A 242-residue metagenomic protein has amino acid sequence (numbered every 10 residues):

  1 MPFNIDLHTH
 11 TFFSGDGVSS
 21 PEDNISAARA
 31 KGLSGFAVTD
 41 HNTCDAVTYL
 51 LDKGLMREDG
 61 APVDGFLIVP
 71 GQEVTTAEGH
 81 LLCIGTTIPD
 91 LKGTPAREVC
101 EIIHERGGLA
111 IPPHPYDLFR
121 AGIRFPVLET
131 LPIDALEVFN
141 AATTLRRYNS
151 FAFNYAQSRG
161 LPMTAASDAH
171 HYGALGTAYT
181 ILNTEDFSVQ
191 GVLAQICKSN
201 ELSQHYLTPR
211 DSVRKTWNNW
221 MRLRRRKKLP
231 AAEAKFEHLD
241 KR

Functional and structural regions predicted by a protein language model:
M1-G17, P21-A27, D45-E58, V69-P70 (+3 more regions): Charged catalytic cores and adjacent phosphate/nucleic-acid-binding surfaces used for phosphate/nucleic-acid chemistry
P2, G65, I103-I111: Short beta-strand/loop segments at the ligand-binding rim of alpha/beta enzyme cores
N24-D45, L109-I111: Divalent metal-dependent hydrolysis catalytic cores, especially in the metallo-beta-lactamase
L33, F66, G108, R159-L161: A short helix->loop->beta-strand "cap" motif at the edges of active sites that frequently abuts
T39, H114, S167: Short beta-strand/turn micro-motifs composed of small residues that flank or help shape donor/cofactor-binding pockets
I111-F119: Aromatic-lined carbohydrate-recognition surfaces of secreted/lumenal glycan-active proteins
